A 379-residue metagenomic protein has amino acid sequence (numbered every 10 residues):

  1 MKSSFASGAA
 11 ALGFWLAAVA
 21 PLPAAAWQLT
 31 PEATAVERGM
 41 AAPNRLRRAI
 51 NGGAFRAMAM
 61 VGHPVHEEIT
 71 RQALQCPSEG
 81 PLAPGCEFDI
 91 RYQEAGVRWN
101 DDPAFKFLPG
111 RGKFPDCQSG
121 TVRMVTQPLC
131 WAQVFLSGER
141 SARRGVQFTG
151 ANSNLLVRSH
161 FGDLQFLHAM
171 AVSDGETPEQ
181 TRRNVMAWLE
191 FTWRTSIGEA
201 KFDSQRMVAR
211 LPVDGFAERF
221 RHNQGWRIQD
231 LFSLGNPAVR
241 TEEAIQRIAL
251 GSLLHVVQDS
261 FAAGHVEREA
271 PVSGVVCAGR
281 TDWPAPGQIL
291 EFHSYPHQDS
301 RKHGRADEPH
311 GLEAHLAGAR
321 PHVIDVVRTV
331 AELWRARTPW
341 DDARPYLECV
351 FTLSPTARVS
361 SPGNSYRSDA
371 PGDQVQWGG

Functional and structural regions predicted by a protein language model:
M1-L12: Bacterial N-terminal signal peptides that target proteins for export
V19-P21: N-terminal signal peptide c-region/cleavage motif recognized by signal peptidases
A25-I245, A263-G379: N-terminal, motif-rich segments that launch catalysis or mediate targeting to/interaction with membranes, typified by
R247, G251: Active-site alpha-helix of zinc metalloproteases
S252, V256, S260: Catalytic glutamate of the conserved HExxH
